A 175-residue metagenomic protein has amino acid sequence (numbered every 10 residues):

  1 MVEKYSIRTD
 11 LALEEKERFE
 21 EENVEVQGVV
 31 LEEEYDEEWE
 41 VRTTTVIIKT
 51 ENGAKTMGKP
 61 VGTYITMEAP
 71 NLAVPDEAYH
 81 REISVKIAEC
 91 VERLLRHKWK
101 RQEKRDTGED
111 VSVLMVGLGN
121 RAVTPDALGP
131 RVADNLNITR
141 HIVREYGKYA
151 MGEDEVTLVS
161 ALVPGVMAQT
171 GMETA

Functional and structural regions predicted by a protein language model:
M1-V61: N-terminal amphipathic/basic leader segments beginning at the initiator methionine
T63, P70-A175: Conserved mixed alpha/beta catalytic, RNA-binding, or beta-rich assembly cores of soluble enzyme, regulatory
